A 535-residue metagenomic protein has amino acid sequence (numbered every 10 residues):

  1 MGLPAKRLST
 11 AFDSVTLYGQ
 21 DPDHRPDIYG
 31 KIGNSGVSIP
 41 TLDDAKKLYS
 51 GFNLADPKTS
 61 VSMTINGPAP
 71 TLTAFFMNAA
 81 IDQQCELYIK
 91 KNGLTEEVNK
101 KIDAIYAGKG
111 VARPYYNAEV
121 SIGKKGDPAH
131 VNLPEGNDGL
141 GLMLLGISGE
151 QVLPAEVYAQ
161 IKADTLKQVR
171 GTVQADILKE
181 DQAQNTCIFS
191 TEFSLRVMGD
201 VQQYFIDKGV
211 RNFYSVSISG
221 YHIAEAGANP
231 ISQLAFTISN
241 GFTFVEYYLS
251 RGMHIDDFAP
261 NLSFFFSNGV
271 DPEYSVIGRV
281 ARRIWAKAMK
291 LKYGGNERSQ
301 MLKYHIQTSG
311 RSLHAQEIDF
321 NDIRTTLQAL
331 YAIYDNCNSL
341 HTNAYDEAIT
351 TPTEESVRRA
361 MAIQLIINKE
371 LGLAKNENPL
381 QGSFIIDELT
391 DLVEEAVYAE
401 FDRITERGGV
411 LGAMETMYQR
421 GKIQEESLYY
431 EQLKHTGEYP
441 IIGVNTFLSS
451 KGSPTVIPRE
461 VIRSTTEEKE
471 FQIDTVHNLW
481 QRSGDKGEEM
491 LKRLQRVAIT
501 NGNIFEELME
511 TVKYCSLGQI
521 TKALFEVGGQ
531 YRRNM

Functional and structural regions predicted by a protein language model:
M1-L17, N99-I102, K109-Y116, E354 (+2 more regions): Flexible, glycine-rich loop/tail regions that form catalytic "lids" or insertion modules at the edges of active sites
M1-N268, E273-Y274, K292, M301-H305 (+3 more regions): Catalytic alpha/beta active-site cores
L3, P40-D43, T71, F75 (+18 more regions): Conserved active-site and cofactor/substrate-binding residues in soluble primary-metabolism enzymes
D27-Y29, S219, A226, N321-D322 (+3 more regions): Short hydrophobic/aromatic segments of transmembrane alpha-helices and their interfaces
Y29, G36-S38, L330, E377 (+2 more regions): Residue-level marker of motif borders
S60-I65, A226-P230, S312-E317, A348-T350 (+2 more regions): A short glycine/serine-rich beta->alpha loop
I231-E246, R251, D256-G443: Active-site capping/gating regions of soluble enzymes
